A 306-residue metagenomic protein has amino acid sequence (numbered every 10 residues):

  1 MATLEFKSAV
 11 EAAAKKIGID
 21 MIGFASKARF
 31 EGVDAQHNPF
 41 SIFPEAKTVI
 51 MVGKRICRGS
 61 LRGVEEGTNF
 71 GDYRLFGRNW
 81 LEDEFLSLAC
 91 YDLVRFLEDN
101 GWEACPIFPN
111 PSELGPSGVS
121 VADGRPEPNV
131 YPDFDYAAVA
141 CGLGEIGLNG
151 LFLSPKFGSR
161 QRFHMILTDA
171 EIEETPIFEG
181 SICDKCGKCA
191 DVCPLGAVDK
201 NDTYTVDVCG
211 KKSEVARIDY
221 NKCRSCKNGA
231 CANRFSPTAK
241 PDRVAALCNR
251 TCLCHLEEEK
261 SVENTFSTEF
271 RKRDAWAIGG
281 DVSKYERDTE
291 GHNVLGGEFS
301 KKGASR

Functional and structural regions predicted by a protein language model:
M1-E11, K15-K16, Q36, G115 (+5 more regions): N-terminal and secondary-structure boundary signal
M1-L88: Non-catalytic, usually N-terminal nucleic-acid engagement modules in DNA/RNA processing proteins
T3-E5, C57, N110, D135 (+2 more regions): Serine/threonine-rich low-complexity intrinsically disordered regions
E11-A12, C90, R95, I107-P109 (+2 more regions): Extended charged
V33, L75-R273: Catalytic cores of enzyme domains
I42-F43, R125, G280-D281: Short alpha-helix boundary/capping motifs
K260-R306: Short hairpin/turn module used for nucleic-acid contact or packing/dimerization
